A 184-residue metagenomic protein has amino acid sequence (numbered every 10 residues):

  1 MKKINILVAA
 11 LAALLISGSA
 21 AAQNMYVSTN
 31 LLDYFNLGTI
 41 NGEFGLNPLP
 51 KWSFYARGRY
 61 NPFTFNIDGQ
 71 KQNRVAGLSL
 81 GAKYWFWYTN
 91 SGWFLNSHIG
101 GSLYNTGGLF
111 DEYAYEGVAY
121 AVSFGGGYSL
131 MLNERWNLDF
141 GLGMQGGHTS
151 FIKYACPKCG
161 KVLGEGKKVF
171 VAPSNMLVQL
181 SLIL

Functional and structural regions predicted by a protein language model:
A21-N73, N175-L184: Short glycine/proline- and aromatic-enriched beta-strand/turn motifs that initiate or cap beta-hairpins
M25, K51-A56, N90-G92, E134-L138: Repeated loop/turn-to-beta-strand initiation elements of outer-membrane beta-barrel proteins
V27-T29, F44, A56-G58, L80-A82 (+4 more regions): Membrane-embedded beta-strand positions of outer-membrane beta-barrel proteins
L31-F35, G58-T64, Y84-F86, I99-N105 (+4 more regions): Transmembrane beta-strands of outer-membrane beta-barrel pores
L32-Y34, G69-V75, E112-V118, E165-A172: Replace "Gram-negative outer membrane beta-barrel proteins" with "bacterial and organellar outer membrane beta-barrel
G38-G42, A76-L80, Y120-G126, A172-V178: Hydrophobic, lipid-facing positions within transmembrane beta-strands of outer-membrane proteins
L46-P50, F86-N90, L130-E134, L184: Outer-membrane beta-barrel strand-turn architecture
A82-F86, V169-L184: Outer-membrane beta-barrel "beta-signal"
